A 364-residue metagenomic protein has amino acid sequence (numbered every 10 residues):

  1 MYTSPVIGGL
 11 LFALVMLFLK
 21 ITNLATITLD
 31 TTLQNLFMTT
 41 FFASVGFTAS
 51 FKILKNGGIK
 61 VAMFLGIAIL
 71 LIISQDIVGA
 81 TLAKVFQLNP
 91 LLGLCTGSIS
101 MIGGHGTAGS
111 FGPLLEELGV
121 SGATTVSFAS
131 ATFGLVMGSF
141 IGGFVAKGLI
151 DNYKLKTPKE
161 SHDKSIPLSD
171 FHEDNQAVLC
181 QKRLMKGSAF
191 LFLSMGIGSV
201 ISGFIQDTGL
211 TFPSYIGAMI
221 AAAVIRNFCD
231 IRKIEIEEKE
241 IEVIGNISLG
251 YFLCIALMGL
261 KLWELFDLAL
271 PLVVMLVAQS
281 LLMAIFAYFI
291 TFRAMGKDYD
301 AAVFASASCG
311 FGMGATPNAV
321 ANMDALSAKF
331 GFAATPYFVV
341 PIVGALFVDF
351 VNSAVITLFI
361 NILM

Functional and structural regions predicted by a protein language model:
M1-T31, F47-S50, D170-E173, M185-E240 (+1 more regions): Structural signature of multi-pass alpha-helical membrane transport proteins
V6-M16, L65-I77, S98-G103, A223 (+3 more regions): Small-residue-rich segments of transmembrane alpha-helices in multi-pass membrane proteins, especially helix faces
L17-I21, D76-K84, G109-L115, Y251-E264 (+2 more regions): Hydrophobic alpha-helical transmembrane segments in multi-pass integral membrane proteins
L17-T28, G46-G57, I77-P90, I231-R232 (+1 more regions): Transmembrane alpha-helix boundary signature
T28-F42, L91-S98, G209-A221, I244-G245 (+2 more regions): Structural signature of hydrophobic alpha-helical transmembrane segments
L36-T39, F51-A80, S188, M258-Y288: Entry/N-cap segments of selected transmembrane alpha helices and their immediately preceding amphipathic helices
L82-V126, F133, V145, D298-F347: Alpha-helical membrane segments and immediately flanking helix-loop junctions that form or couple to the substrate/ion
K147-S188, D230-E235: Intrinsically disordered, low-complexity non-transmembrane regions of multi-pass membrane transporters
